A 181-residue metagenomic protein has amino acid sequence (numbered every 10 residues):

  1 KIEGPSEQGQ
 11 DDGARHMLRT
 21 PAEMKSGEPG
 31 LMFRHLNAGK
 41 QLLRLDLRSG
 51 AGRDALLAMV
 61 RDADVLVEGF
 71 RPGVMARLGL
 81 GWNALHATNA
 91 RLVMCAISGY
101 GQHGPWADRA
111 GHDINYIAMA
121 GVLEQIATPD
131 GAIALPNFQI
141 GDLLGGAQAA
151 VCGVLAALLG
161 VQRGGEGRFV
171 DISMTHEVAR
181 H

Functional and structural regions predicted by a protein language model:
K1-F169: N-terminal helix-loop segment corresponding to the beta1-alpha1 unit of nucleotide/adenylate-binding folds
G99-G101, M174-R180: Glycine-rich beta-alpha junction loops
